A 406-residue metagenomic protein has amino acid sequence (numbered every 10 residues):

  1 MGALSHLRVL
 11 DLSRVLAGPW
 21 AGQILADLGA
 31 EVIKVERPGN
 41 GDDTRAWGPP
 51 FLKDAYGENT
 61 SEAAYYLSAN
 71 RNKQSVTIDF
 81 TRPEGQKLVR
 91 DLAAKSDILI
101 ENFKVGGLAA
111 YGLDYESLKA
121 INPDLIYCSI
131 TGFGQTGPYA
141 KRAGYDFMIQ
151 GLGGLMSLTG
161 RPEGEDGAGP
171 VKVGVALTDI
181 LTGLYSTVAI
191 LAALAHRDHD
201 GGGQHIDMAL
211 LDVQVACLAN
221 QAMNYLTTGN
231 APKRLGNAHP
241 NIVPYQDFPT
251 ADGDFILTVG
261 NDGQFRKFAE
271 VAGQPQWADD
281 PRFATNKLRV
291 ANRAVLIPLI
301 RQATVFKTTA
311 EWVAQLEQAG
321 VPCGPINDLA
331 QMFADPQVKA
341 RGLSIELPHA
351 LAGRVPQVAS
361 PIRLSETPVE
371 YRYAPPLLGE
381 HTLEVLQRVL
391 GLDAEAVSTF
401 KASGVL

Functional and structural regions predicted by a protein language model:
M1-A189, A193-H199, L377, L383-L406: N-terminal helix-loop segment corresponding to the beta1-alpha1 unit of nucleotide/adenylate-binding folds
V32-V35, E317-Q331, L392-V397: Short, well-structured beta-strand/strand-turn elements
G39, F133-G134, L210-V215, D252 (+2 more regions): Glycine-rich beta-alpha junction loops
Q135, E165-A176, D198-Q214, K233-P240 (+1 more regions): Conserved Rossmann-fold dehydrogenase catalytic segment
G183-Q204, A216-T227, A269-Q276: Oxidoreductase and adenylate-handling cofactor-binding alpha/beta cores
N241-A319, C323: Aromatic-enriched alpha-helical interface/lid elements that frame and gate functional surfaces
A284, P348, A352-T399: Flexible, small-/acidic-enriched active-site or ligand-binding loops
Q318-R372: A glycine-rich dinucleotide-binding beta-alpha-beta segment and adjacent secondary-structure elements that constitute
